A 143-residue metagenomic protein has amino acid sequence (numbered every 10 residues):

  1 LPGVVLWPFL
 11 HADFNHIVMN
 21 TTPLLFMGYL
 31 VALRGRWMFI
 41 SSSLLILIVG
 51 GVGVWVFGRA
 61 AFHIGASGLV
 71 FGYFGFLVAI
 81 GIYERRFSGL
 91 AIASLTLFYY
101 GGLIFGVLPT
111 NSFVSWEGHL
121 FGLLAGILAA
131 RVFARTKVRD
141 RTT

Functional and structural regions predicted by a protein language model:
L1-T143: A detector for small-residue-rich transmembrane helices and their helix-helix packing motifs
